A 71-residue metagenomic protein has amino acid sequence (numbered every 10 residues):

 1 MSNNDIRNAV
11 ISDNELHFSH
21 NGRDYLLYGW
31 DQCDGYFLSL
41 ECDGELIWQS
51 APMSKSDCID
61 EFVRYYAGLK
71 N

Functional and structural regions predicted by a protein language model:
M1-A9, C42-N71: Mixed-charge, Lys/Arg-enriched low-complexity segments
M1-C33: Short N-terminal "domain-start" leader segments that mark the transition from disordered tails or signal peptides into
L16, G35, D60-R64: Short non-domain terminal segments
Y28-E45: Short aromatic-glycine-(Arg/Gly/Cys) micro-motifs in beta-strand/loop hairpins
